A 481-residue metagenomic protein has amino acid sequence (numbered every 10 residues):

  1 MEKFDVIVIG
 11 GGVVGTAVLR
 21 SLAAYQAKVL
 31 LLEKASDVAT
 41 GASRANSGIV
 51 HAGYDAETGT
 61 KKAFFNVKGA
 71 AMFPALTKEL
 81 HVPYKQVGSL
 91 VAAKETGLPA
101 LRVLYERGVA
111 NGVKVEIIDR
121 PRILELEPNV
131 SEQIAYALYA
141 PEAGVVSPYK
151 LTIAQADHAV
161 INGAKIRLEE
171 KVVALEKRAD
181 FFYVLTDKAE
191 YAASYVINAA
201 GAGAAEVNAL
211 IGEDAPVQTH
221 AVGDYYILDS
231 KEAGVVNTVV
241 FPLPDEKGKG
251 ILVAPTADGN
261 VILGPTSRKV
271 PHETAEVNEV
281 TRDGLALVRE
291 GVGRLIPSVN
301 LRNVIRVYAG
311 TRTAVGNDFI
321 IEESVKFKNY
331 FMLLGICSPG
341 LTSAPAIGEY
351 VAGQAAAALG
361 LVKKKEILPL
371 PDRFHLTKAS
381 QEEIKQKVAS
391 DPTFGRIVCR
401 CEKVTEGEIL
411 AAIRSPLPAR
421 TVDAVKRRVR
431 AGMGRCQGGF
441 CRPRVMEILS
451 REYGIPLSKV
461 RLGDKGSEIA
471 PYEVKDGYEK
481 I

Functional and structural regions predicted by a protein language model:
F4-L31: N-terminal Rossmann-like FAD-binding beta1-loop-alpha1 element of flavoenzymes
A17, L175-D180, V184-G264, V270-N278 (+2 more regions): Flavin-dependent oxidoreductases
A24-A45: Glycine-rich FAD pyrophosphate-binding loop
G48-L126, G250-I251: Dinucleotide-binding Rossmann-like beta1-alpha1 core, especially the glycine-rich loop that anchors the ADP
A63-V67, V91-A100, L138-D157, E276-D283 (+2 more regions): Short beta-strand to alpha-helix junction loop
L138-Y195: Helical element adjacent to the flavin cofactor pocket in flavoenzyme catalytic cores
G248, A257-D258, E273-I397, G407-L417 (+1 more regions): C-terminal catalytic lobe of FAD-dependent flavoproteins
R396-I409, R427-M446: Local cysteine-cluster metal-coordination motifs and their immediate loop/turn environment, predominantly Fe-S cluster
